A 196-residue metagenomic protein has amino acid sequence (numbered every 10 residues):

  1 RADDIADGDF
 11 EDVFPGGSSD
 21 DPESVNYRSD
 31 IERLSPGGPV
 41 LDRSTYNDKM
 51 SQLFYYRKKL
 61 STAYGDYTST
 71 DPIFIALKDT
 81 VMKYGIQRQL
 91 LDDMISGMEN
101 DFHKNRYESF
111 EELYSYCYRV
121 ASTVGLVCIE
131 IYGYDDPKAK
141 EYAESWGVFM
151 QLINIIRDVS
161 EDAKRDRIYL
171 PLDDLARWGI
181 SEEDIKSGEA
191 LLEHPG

Functional and structural regions predicted by a protein language model:
R1-G196: Acidic catalytic motifs of isoprenoid enzymes
